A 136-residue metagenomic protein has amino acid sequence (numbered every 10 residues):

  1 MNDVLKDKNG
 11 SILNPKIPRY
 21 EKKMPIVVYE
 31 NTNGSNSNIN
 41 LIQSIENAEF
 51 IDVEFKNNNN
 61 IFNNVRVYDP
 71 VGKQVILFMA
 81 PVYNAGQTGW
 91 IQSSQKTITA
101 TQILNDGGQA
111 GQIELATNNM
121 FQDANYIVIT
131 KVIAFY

Functional and structural regions predicted by a protein language model:
V4, E49-E54, N64-R66, I76-F78 (+1 more regions): Ordered hydrophobic segments in well-structured contexts
V4-K6, G10-N36: Glycine-rich, low-complexity segments
K16-I17, N60-K73: Short, surface-exposed terminal/edge motifs of secreted or surface/virion proteins that either
V27-A48, K56-V65: Surface-exposed ligand/attachment interfaces on beta-rich extracellular proteins
E49-N57, Q87, Q95-N118: A short beta-strand element within beta-rich, extracytoplasmic domains of secreted/secretory-pathway proteins
N57-F62, V82-T88, F121-D123: Extended, low-complexity, turn-rich repeat/linker tracts enriched in Gly/Pro/Ser/Thr and Asp/Glu that occur
V71-S93: Terminal beta-strand-rich extracellular "head" domains that mediate receptor/glycan or other ligand binding
A116-Y136: Short, structured beta-strand segments at or near domain termini in extracellular proteins/domains
